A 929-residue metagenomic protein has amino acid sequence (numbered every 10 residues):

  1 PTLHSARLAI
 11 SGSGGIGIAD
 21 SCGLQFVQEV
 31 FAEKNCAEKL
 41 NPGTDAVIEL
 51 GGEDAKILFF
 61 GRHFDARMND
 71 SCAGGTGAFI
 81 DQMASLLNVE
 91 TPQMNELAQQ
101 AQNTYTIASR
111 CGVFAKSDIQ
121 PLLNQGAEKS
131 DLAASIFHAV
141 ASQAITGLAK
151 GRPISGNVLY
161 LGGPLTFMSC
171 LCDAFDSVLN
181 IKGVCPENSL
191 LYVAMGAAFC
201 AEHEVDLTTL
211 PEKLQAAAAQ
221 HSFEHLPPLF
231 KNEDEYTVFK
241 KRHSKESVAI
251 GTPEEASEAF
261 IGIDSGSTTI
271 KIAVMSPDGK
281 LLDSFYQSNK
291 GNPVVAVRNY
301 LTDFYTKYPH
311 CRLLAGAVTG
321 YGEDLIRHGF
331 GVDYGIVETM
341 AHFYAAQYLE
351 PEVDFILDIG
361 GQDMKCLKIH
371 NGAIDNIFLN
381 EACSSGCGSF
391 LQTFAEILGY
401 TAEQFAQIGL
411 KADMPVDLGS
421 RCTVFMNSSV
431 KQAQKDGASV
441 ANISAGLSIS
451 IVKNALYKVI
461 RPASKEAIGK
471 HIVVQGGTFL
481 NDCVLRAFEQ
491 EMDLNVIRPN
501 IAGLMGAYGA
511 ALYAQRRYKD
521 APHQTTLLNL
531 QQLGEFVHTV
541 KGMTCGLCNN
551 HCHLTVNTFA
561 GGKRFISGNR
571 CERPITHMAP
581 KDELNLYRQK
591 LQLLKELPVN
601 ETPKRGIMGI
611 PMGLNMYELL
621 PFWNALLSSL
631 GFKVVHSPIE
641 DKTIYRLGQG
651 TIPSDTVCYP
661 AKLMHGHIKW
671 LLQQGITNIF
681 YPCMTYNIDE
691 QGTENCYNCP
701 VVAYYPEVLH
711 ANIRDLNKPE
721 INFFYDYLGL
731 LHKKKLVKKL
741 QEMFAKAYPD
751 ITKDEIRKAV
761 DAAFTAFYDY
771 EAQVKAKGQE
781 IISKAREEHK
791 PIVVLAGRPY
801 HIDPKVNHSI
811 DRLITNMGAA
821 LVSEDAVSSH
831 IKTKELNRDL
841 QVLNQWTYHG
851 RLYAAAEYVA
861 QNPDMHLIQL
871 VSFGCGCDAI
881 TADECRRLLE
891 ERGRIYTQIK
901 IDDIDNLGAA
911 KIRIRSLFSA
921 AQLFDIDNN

Functional and structural regions predicted by a protein language model:
P1-F31, L58-R67, P277, N289 (+3 more regions): Short beta-strand-loop/turn "lid" adjacent to the catalytic site in phosphate-handling enzymes
G14, L148-V178, S189-V193, T319-G322 (+5 more regions): Glycine-rich phosphate-binding loops at beta-strand->alpha-helix junctions
F26-V30, D176-M195, D333-M340, E489-Y508 (+3 more regions): Conserved phosphate-binding/catalytic loops in two-lobed NTP-binding clefts
T44-G61, I250-L282, V353-H370, T544-C548 (+1 more regions): Gly/Thr-rich phosphate-binding beta-strand-loop-beta motif of the actin/hexokinase/Hsp70
R62-N103, L190-V193, F199-H203, S284-V294 (+9 more regions): Glycine-rich phosphate-binding loop plus the immediately following alpha-helix
N69, A73-I80, C383-L391, L398 (+2 more regions): An N-terminal assembly and electron-transfer interface module characteristic of large anaerobic redox and radical
I80-Q82, E187-H221, Y344, G388-T393 (+2 more regions): Glycine-rich phosphate-binding/hydrolytic loop that grips phosphoryl groups
L132-G156, A197, K240-A249, G446-G469 (+1 more regions): Phosphate/ATP-binding catalytic cores across multiple sugar-kinase/actin-like superfamilies, primarily ASKHA
